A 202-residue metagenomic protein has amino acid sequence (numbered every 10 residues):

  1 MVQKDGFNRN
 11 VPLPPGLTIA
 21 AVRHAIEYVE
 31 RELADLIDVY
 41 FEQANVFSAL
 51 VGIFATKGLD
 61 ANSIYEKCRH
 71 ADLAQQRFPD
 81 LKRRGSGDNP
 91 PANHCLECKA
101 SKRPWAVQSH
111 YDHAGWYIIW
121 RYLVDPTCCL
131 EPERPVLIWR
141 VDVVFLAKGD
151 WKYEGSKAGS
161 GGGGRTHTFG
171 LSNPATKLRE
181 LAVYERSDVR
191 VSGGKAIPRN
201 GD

Functional and structural regions predicted by a protein language model:
M1-F78, K82-H94, A100-D202: Nucleic-acid endonuclease domains
